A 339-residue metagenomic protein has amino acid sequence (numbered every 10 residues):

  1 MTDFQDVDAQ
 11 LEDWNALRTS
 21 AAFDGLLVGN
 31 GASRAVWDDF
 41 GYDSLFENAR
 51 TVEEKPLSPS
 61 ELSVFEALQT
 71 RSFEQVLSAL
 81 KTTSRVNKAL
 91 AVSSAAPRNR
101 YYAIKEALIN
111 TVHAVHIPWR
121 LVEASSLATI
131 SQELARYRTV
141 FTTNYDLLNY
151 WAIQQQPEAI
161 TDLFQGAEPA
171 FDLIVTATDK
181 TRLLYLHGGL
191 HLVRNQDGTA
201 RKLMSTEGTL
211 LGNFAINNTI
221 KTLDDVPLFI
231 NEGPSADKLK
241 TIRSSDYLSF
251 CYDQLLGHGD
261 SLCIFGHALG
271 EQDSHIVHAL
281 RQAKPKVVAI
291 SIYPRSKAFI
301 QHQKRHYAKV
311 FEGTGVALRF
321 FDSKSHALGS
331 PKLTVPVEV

Functional and structural regions predicted by a protein language model:
M1-L26, A32-V36, S249-V339: SIR2/sirtuin-family catalytic core signature
M1-R138, T143-D146: Gly/serine-rich nucleotide phosphate-binding loop at the start of the catalytic core of nucleotide/ADP-ribose-handling
Q5-E12, W119-S125, G166-F171, D237-D253: A Trp-anchored, charged/polar loop motif used as the substrate-binding/catalytic surface of acyl/ester-handling
D24, V64-V92, L127-L239: Extended, H/D-rich, highly charged conserved domains that either
R34-D38, L148-W151, L192-Q196, Q272-D273 (+1 more regions): Short catalytic/ligand-binding loop motif for oxyanion handling, primarily in non-cytosolic enzymes, centered on
D38-E47, Q154-I160, R201, R305: Short secondary-structure boundary/capping segments
K55-S60, P169-Y185, K286-H306: Short, flexible loop segments at boundaries between secondary-structure elements
D224-S261, G270-E271: Alpha/beta-hydrolase fold catalytic core
